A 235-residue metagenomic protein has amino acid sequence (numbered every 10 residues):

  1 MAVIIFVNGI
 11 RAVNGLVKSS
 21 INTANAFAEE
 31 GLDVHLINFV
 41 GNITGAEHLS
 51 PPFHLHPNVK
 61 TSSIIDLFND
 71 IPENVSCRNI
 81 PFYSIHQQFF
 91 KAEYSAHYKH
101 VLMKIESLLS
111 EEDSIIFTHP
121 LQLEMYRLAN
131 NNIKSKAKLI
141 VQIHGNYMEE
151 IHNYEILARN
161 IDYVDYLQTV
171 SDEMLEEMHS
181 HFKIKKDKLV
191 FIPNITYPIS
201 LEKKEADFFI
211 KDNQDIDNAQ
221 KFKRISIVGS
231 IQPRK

Functional and structural regions predicted by a protein language model:
M1-A2, K203-R224: Nucleotide-sugar donor-binding and catalytic loop/hinge architecture of NDP-sugar-dependent glycosyltransferases
V7-V13, A26, L32-A92: N-terminal strand-loop element at the rim of the active site of nucleotide-sugar-dependent glycosyltransferases
V13-N14, P198, Q232-K235: A short, basic/aromatic alpha-helical/loop segment that forms part of the nucleotidyl-sugar donor-binding site
S95-L102, I115-K134, E149: An aromatic- and histidine-rich active-site surface loop
A96-V101, K138-Y163: Nucleotide-sugar donor phosphate/pyrophosphate-binding loop at the beta->alpha transition of glycosyltransferases
I115-I116, Y163-D172: A short beta-strand/loop micro-motif in the catalytic core of glycosyltransferases that engages the nucleotide-sugar
Q168, D215-K235: Conserved donor-binding/catalytic core segment of Leloir-type glycosyltransferases
E173, I195: Carbohydrate-associated surface elements
